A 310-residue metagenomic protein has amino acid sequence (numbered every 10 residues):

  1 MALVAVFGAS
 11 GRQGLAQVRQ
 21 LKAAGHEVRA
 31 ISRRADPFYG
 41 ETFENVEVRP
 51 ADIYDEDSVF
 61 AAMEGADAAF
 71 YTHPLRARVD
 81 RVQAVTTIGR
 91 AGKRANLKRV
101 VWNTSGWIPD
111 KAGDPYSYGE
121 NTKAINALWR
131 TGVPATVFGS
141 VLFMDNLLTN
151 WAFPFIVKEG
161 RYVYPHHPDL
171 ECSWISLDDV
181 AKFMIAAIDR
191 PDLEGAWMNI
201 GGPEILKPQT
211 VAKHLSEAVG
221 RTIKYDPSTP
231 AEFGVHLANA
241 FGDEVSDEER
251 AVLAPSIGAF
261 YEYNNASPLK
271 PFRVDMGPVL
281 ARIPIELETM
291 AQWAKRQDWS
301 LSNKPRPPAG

Functional and structural regions predicted by a protein language model:
A2-F43, Y54-E64, L75-V82, A91-R99 (+3 more regions): Oxidoreductase cofactor-interface core, primarily capturing Rossmann-like NAD(P)-dependent enzymes
A51: Cofactor-binding loops of NAD(P)H-dependent oxidoreductases, dominated by short-chain dehydrogenase/reductases
A68-T72, W102: Redox-cofactor binding/interface segments in oxidoreductases and associated redox assembly factors
V85, N121, P208, A254-Y261: A general structural signal for well-ordered alpha-helical segments in protein cores
K224, T229-P230: Substrate-binding/catalytic subdomain of NAD(P)-dependent oxidoreductase enzymes
A231-G310: A hydrophobic C-terminal alpha-helical subdomain
